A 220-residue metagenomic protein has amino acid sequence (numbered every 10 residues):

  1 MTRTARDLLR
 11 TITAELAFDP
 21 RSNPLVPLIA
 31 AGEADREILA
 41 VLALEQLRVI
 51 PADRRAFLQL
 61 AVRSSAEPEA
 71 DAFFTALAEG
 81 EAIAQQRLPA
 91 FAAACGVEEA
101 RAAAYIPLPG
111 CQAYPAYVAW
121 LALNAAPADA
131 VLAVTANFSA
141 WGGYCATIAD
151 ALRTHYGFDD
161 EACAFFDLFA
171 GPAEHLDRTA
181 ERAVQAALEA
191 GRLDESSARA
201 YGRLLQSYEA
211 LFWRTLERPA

Functional and structural regions predicted by a protein language model:
M1-L9, A40, A116, R214 (+1 more regions): Sequence termini and other peripheral, non-core segments
M1-V26, Y105-P109, E174-R178: Acidic, low-complexity proline/glycine-rich segments
R6, E69-G171, S207-A210: Active-site-proximal alpha-helical scaffolds that flank and shape metal-associated catalytic sites
R10-R21, I29-S64, D129-T147, Q206-W213: Alpha-helical bundle segments that constitute or directly flank the non-heme di-iron/ferroxidase center
V26-A31, W120, L188-R192: Short, charged/polar, low-complexity loop and linker segments that flank or interrupt alpha-helical bundles
V41, E45-R48, A52, A76 (+3 more regions): A non-catalytic, amphipathic alpha-helix used as a structural packing/dimerization or gating element in enzyme scaffolds
R178-A187: Transmembrane alpha-helical segments of integral membrane proteins
R192-A220: Acidic, carboxylate-rich catalytic segments that either coordinate divalent cations
